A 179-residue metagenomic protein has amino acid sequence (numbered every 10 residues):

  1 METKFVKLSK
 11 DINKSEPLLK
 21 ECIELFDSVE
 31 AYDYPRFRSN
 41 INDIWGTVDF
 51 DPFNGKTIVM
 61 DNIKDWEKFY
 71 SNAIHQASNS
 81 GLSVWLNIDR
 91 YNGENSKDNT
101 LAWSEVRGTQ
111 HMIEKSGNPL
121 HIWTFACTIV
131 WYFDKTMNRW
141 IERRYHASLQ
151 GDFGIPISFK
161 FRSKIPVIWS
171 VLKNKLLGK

Functional and structural regions predicted by a protein language model:
M1-E2, W103, W123-P166, V171: Short beta-strand edge/turn micro-motifs at domain boundaries
M1-F53, G178: Short, low-complexity N-terminal intrinsically disordered segments enriched in polar/charged residues
C22, W85-G93, I113-E114, A126: Short structured motifs
Y34-L101, E105: A solvent-exposed, acidic/Ser-Thr-rich amphipathic alpha-helical stretch
G81, N118-I122: Short consensus segments that form the blades of beta-propeller domains, in both extracellular/periplasmic
E105-I113: Generic short beta-strand segments
M112-G117, D152-G154: A short, acidic/glycine-rich surface segment
S170-K179: Low-complexity, charge- and small-residue-enriched intrinsically disordered regions
